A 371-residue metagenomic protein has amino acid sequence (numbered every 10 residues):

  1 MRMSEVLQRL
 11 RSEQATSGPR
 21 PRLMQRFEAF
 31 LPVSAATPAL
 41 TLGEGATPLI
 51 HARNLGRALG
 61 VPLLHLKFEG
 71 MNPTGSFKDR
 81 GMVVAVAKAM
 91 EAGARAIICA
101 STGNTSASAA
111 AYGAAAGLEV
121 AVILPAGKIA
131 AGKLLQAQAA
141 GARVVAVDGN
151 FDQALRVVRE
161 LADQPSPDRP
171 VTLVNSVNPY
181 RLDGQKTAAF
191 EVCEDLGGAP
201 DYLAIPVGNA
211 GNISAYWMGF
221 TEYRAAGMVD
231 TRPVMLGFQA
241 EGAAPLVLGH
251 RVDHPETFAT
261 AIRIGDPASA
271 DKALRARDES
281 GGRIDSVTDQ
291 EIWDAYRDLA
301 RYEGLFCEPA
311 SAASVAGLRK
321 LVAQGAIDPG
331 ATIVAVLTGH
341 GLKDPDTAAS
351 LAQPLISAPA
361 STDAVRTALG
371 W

Functional and structural regions predicted by a protein language model:
M1-W371: PLP-dependent amino-acid enzyme catalytic core
